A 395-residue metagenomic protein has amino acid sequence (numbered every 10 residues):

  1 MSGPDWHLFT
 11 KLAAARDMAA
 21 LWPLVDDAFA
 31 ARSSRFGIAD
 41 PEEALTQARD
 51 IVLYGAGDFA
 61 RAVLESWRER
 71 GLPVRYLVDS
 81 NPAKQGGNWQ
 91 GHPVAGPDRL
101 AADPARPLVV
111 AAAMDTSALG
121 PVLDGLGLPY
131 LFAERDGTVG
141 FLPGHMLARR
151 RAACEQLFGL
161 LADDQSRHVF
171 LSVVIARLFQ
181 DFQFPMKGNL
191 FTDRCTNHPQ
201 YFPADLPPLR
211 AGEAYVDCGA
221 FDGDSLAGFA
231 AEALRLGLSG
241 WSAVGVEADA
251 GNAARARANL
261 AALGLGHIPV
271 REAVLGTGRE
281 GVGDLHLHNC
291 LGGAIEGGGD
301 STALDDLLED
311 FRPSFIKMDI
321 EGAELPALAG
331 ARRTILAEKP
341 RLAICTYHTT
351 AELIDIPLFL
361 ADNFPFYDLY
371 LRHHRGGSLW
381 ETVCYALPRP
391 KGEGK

Functional and structural regions predicted by a protein language model:
M1-R75, S80-K395: Phosphate/nucleotide-binding beta-alpha loop and adjacent structural elements of enzyme active sites
